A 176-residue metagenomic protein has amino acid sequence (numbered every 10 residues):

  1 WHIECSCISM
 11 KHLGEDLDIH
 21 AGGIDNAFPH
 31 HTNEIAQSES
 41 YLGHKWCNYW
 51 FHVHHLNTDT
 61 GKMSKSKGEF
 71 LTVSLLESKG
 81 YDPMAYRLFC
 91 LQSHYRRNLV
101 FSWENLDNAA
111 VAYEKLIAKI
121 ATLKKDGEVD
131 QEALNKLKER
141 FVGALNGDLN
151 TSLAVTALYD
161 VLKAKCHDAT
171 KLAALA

Functional and structural regions predicted by a protein language model:
W1-T122: Alpha-helical recognition segments enriched in aromatics with Gly/Pro capping that present substrate-recognition
S40-C47, S93-A176: Feature 926 captures the class I aminoacyl-tRNA synthetase adenylation module centered on the KMSKS loop
